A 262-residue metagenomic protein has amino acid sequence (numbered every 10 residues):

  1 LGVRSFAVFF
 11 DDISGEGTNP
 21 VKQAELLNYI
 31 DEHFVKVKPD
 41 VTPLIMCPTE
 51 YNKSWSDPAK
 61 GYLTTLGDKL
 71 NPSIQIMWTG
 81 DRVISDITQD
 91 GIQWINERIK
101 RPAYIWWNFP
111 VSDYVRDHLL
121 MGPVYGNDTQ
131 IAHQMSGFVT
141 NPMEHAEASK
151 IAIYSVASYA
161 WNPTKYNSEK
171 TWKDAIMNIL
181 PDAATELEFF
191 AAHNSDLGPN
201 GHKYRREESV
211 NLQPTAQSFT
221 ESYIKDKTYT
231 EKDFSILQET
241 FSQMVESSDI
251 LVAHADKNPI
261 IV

Functional and structural regions predicted by a protein language model:
I13-T171: Catalytic-core regions of glycoside hydrolase
K165-V262: C-terminal functional modules
